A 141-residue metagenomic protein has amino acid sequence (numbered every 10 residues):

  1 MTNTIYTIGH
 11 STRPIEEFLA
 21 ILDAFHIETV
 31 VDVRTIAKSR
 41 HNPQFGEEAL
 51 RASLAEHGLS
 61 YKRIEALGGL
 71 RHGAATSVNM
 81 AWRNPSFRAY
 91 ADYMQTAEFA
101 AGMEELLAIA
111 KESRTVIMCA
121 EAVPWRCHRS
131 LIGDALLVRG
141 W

Functional and structural regions predicted by a protein language model:
M1-W141: Residues lining hydrophobic/aromatic ligand-binding pockets adjacent to catalytic sites
